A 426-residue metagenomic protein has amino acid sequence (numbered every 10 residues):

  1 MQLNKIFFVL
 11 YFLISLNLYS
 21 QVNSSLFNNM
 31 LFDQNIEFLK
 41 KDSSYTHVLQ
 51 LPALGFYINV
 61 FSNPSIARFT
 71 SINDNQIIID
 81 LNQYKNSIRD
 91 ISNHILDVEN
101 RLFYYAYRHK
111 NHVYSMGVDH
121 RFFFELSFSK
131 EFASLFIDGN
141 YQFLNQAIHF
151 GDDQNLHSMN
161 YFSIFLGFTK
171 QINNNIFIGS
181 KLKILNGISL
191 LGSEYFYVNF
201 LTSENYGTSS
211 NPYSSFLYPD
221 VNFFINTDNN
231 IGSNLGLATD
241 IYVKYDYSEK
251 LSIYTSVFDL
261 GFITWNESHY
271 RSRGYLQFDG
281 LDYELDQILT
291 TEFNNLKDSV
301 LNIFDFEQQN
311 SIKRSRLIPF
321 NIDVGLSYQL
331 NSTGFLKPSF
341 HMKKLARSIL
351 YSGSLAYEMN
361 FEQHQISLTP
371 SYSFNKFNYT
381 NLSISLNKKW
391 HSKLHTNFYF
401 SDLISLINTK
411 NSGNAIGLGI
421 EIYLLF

Functional and structural regions predicted by a protein language model:
V22-N229, H269-N295, T396-S401, K410 (+1 more regions): A subset of solvent-exposed loop/turn segments in beta-rich extracellular surface proteins, enriched in glycine
K41-Q50, K110-Y114, N174-I178, L237 (+8 more regions): Outer-envelope beta-barrel architecture signal
L49, M116-V118, I178-L182, V243 (+7 more regions): Membrane-embedded beta-strand positions of outer-membrane beta-barrel proteins
A53-I58, H120-F124, I184-L190, V257-T264 (+6 more regions): Transmembrane beta-strands of outer-membrane beta-barrel pores
N86-D90, L185, D228, T333-L345 (+4 more regions): Transmembrane beta-strand segments that form the barrel wall of outer-membrane beta-barrel proteins
L96-R101, S158-I164, S233-T239, I318-I322 (+3 more regions): Residues that define the transmembrane beta-barrel architecture of outer-membrane proteins
V98-H109, I164-K170, S180, I184 (+7 more regions): Residues on the lipid-exposed face of transmembrane beta-strands in outer-membrane beta-barrel proteins
D240-K244, Y254-F258, N295-T369: Detector for outer-membrane/organellar transmembrane beta-barrel domains, recognizing the amphipathic beta-strand
